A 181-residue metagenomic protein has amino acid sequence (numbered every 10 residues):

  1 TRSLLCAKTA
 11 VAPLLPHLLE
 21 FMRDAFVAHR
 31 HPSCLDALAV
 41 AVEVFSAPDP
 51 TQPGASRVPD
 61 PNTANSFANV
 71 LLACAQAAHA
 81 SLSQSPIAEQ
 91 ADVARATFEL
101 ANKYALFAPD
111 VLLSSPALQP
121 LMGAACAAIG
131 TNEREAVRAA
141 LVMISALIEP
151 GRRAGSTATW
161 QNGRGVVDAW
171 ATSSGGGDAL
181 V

Functional and structural regions predicted by a protein language model:
T1-V181: Karyopherin-beta/Importin-beta family HEAT-repeat alpha-solenoid scaffold
